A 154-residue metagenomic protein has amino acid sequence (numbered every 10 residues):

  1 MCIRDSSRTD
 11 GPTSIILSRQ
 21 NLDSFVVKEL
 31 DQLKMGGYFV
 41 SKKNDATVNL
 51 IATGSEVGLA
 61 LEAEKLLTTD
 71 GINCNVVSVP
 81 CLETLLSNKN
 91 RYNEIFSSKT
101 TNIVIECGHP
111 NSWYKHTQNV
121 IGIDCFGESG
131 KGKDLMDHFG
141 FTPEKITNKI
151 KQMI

Functional and structural regions predicted by a protein language model:
M1-I3: Short, small-residue-biased leader/transition segments that mark boundaries at the very start of proteins
S7-I154: Thiamine diphosphate
